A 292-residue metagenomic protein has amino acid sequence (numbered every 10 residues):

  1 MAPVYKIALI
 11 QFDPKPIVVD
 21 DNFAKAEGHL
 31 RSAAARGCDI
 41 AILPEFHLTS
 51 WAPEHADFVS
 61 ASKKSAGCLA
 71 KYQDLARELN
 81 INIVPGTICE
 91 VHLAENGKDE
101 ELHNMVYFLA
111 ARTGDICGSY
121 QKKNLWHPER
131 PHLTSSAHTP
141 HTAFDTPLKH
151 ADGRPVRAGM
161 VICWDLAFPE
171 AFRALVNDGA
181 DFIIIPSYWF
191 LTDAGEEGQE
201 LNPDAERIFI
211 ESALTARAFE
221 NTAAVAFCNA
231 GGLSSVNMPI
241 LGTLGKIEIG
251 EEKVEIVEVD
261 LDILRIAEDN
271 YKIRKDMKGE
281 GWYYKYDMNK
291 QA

Functional and structural regions predicted by a protein language model:
A2-L9: Extreme N-terminal starter segment of soluble prokaryotic enzymes
L9-F12, R36-A61, P186-Y188: Short, conserved active-site loops that position catalytic residues or coordinate cofactors/metal ions across diverse
Q11-H29: N-terminal phosphate-binding loop and adjacent alpha-helix
K25-I40, A70-E78, N82: A short, N-terminal amphipathic alpha-helix
K64, E90-E206, S212-A213, N270-K275: Active-site catalytic loop in hydrolytic enzyme cores
K64-V84, L166-E255: CN hydrolase (nitrilase-like) catalytic-core segments centered on the catalytic cysteine and neighboring Lys/Glu
P85-T87, N104-F108, T142-F144, L233-V236 (+1 more regions): Short beta-strand scaffold segments in enzyme catalytic cores
L264-A292: A short C-terminal boundary segment appended to hydrolase-like catalytic domains
